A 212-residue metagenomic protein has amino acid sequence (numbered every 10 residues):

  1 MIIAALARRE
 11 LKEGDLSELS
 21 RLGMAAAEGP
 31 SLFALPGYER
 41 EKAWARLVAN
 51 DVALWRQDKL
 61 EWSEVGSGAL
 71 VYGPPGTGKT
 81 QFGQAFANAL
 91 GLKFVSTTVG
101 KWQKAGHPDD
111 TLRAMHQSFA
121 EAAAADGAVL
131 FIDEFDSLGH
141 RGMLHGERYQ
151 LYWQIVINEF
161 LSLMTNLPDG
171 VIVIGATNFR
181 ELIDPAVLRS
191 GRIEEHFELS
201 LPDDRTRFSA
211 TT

Functional and structural regions predicted by a protein language model:
M1-E28: Interdomain "pre-motor" coupling segment immediately N-terminal to P-loop NTPase/helicase cores
L16-L19, G29-L32, Q57, M164: Intrinsically disordered, low-complexity regions
A26-A34, H196: Short hinge/gating elements
P36-T212: Walker A/P-loop NTP-binding motif of AAA+ ATPase domains
